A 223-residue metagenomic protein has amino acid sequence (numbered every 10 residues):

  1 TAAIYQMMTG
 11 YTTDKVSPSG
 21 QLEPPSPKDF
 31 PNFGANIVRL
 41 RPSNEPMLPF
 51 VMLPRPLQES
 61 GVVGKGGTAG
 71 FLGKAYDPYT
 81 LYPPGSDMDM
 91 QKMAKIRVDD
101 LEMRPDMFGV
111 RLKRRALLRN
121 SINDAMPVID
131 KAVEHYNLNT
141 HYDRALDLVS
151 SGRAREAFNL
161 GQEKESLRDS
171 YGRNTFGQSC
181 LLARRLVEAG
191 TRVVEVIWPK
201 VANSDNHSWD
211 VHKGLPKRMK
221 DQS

Functional and structural regions predicted by a protein language model:
T1-S223: Ligand-binding pockets and gating/stacking loops
